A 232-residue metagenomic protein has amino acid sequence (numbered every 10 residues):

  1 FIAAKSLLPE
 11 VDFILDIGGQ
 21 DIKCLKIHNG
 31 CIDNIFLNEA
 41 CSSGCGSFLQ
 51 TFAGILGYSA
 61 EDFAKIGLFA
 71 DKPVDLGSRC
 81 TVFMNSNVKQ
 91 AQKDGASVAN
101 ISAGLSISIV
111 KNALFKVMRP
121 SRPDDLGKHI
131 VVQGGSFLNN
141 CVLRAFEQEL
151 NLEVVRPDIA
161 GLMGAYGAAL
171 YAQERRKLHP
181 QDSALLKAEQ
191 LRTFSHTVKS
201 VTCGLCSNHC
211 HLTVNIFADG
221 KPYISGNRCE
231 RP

Functional and structural regions predicted by a protein language model:
F1, L15-G19, F36-G44, G104-I107 (+2 more regions): Active-site nucleophile and cofactor-binding loops and adjacent substrate-binding regions of central metabolic enzymes
I2, G46-T51, D158-L186: Glycine-rich phosphate-binding/hydrolytic loop that grips phosphoryl groups
K5-L7, N29-K72, L170, E174 (+2 more regions): Glycine-rich phosphate-binding loop plus the immediately following alpha-helix
L8, A113-L126: Phosphate/pyrophosphate-binding loops at sites that engage ATP/ADP/AMP, CoA/4′-phosphopantetheine, polyphosphate
K23, E174-P232: Acidic, glycine/GT-rich loop-and beta-edge segments that sit at the periphery of enzyme/chaperone cores
S86-F115: Adenine-nucleotide phosphate-binding core of ATP-dependent small-molecule kinases
S108, S121-E149, A160-G161: Glycine-rich phosphate-binding loops at beta-strand->alpha-helix junctions
